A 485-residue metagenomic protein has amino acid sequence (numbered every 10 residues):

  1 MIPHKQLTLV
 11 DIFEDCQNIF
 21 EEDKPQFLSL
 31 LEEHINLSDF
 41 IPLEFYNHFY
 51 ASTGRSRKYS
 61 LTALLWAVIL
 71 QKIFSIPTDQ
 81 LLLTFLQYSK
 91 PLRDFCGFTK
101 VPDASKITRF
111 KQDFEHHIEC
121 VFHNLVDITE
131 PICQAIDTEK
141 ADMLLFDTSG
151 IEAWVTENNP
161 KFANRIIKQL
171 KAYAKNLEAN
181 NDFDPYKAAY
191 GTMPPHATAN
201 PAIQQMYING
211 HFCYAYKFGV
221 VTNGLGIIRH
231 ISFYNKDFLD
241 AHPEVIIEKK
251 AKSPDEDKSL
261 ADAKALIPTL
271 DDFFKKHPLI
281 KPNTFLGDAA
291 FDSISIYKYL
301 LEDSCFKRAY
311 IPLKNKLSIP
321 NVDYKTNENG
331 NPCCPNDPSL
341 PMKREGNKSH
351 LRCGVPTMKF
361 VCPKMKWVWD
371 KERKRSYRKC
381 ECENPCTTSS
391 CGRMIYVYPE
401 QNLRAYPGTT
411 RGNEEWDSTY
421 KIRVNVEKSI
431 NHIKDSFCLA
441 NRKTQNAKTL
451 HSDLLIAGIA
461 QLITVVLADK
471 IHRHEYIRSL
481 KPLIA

Functional and structural regions predicted by a protein language model:
M1-F45, I471-A485: Charged, often Cys/His-bearing segments associated with DNA-binding zinc-finger transcription factors
F27-L70, F74: Basic, short loop/linker segments at the boundary and entry of helix-turn-helix/winged-helix-like folds
I35, L86-Q87, A289, D323-F360 (+2 more regions): Short amphipathic alpha-helical "interface-anchor" segments enriched in bulky aromatics
D79-F95: DNA-recognition alpha helix
C96-D113: Major-groove recognition helix of helix-turn-helix-like DNA-binding domains
R109, D113-F285, A289, I294-E302 (+1 more regions): Polybasic low-complexity intrinsically disordered regions
H123, K252-D370, T410: An internal, acidic/charged active-site-proximal segment that coordinates divalent cations and/or engages
S418-A485: Basic, amphipathic alpha-helical segments enriched in Lys/Arg and hydrophobic/aromatic residues
